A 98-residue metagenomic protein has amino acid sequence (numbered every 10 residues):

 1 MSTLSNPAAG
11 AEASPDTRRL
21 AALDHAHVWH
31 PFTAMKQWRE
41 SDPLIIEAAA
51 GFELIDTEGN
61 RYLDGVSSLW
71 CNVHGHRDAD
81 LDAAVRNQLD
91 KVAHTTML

Functional and structural regions predicted by a protein language model:
S2-A48, L89: Active-site-adjacent loop/helix segments that line or gate small-molecule/cofactor pockets in enzymes
N6-G10, S14-T17, R61-L98: Glycine-rich loop-to-alpha-helix module at the N-terminal edge of alpha/beta enzyme cores
A22-D24, E53-E58, D78-A84: Short hydrophobic/aromatic-rich motifs at helix boundaries and adjacent loops
L23-A26, F32, D56, D64 (+1 more regions): Generic detection of intrinsically disordered/low-complexity segments and helix-coil linkers/edges
P43-D64: Active-site and channel-lining beta-strand-loop segments that bind or position nucleotide-derived/phosphorylated
